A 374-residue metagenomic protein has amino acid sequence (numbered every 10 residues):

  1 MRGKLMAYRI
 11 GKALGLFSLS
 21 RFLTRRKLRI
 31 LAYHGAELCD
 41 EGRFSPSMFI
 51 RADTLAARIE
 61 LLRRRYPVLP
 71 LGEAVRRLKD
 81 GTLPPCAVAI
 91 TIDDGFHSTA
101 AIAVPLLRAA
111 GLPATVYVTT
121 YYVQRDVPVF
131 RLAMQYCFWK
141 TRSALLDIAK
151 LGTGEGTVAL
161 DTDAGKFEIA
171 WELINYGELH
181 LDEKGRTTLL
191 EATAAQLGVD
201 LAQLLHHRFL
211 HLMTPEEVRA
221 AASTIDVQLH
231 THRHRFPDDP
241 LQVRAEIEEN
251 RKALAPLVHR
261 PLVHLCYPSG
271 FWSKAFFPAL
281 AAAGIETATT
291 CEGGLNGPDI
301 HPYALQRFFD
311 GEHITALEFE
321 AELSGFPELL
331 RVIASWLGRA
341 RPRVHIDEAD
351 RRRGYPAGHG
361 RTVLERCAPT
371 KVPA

Functional and structural regions predicted by a protein language model:
M1-T91, S98, D126-F138, R142 (+4 more regions): C-terminal active-site subregion of NodB/CE4 polysaccharide deacetylases
L5, A32, A52, D161-G165 (+3 more regions): Short secondary-structure boundary micro-motifs
L23, V127-A222, H345-G360: Extended, charge-rich helix/loop segments that form flexible, surface "patches" used to engage negatively charged
L83, F96, P105-Y117, E168-I169 (+4 more regions): CE4/NodB-like, metal-dependent polysaccharide N-deacetylase domain that modifies extracellular/periplasmic N-acetylated
T91-D94, L204-F209, Y267: Short, flexible loop segments at the rims of nucleotide/cofactor-binding pockets, characterized by
I92-Q135: Long, hydrophobic, well-ordered secondary-structure blocks that form the structural core and pocket-lining surfaces
I102-L106, E217, A275-A279: A short acidic, amphipathic alpha-helical/loop segment
